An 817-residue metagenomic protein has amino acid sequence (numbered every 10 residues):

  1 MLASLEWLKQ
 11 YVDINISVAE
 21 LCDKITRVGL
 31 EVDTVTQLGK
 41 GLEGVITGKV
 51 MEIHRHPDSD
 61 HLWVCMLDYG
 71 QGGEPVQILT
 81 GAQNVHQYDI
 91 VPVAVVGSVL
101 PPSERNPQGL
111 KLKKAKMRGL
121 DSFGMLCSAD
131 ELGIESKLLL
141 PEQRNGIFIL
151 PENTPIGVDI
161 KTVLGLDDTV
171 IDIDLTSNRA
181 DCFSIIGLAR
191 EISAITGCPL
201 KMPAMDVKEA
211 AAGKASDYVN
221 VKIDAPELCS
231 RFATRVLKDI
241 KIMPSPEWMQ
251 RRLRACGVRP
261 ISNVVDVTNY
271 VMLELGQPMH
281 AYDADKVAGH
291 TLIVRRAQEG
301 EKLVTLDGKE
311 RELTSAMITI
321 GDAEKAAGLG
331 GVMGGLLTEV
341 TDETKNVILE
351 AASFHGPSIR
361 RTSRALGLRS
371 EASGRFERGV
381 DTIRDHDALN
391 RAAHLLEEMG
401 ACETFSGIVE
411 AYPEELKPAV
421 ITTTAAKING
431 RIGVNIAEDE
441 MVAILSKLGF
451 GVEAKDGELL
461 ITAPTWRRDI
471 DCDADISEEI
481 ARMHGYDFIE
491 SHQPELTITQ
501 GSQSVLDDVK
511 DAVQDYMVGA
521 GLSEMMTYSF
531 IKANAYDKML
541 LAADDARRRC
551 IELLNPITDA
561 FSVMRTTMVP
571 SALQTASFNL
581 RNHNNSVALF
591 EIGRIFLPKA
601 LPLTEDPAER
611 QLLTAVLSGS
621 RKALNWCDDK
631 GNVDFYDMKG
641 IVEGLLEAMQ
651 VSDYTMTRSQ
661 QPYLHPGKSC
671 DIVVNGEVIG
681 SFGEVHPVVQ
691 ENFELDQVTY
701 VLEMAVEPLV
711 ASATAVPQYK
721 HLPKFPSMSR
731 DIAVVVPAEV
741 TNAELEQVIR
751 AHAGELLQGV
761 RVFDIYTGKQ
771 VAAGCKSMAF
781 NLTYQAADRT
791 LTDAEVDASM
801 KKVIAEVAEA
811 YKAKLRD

Functional and structural regions predicted by a protein language model:
M1-G213, I348, G367, E371 (+3 more regions): Phosphate-backbone binding interfaces of nucleic-acid-interacting proteins
L2, K447-F450, K599-E609, T614 (+1 more regions): A carboxyl-terminal module marker
L5, D23, W63, T196 (+1 more regions): Glycine/proline-enriched, intrinsically flexible loops and inter-domain linkers
K40-E43, V207-A211, I498-G501, T527-A546 (+3 more regions): Beta-rich nucleic-acid/ligand-interaction surfaces
T47-L79, I156, Q250-R251, S262 (+1 more regions): Conserved mixed alpha/beta core segments that line enzyme active sites in large multi-domain catalysts
R118-G133, K137-F148, K161-G165, T169 (+4 more regions): Mobile "lid/hinge" segments at catalytic clefts and subdomain interfaces of large enzymes
I192-D224, G400-I428, V434-N435, I476: Terminal amphipathic helices with adjacent charged low-complexity linkers/tails
I421-V587, R730, T783-Q785, L791 (+2 more regions): Extended, well-folded interaction surfaces typified by the phenylalanyl-tRNA synthetase beta subunit core
